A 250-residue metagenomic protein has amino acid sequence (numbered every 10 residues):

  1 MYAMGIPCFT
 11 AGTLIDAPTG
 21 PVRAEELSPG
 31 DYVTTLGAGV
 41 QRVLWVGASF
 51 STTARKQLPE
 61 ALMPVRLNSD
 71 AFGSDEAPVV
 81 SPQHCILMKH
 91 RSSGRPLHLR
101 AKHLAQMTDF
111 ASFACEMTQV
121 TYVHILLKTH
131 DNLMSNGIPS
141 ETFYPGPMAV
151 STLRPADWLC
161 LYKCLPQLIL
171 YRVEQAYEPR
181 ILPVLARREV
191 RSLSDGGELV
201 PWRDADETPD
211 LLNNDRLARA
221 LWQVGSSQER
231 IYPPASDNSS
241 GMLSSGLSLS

Functional and structural regions predicted by a protein language model:
M1-F9, M117-L249: Sequence-level preference for short, compositionally simple segments enriched in small aliphatic or small polar residues
Y2-R23: Long, positively charged leader/targeting segments at protein N-termini
T10-A17, Y32-C160: Long beta-strand-rich cores associated with HINT superfamily self-processing modules
D16-V22, S74-V80, S93-L99, E178-R187 (+2 more regions): Short, exposed beta-strand "edge-strand" segments with a Pro/Gly-rich flavor and a Y/T-containing core
R23-A24, R42: A sequence-level detector of short linear motifs
E25-Y32: Structural motif
